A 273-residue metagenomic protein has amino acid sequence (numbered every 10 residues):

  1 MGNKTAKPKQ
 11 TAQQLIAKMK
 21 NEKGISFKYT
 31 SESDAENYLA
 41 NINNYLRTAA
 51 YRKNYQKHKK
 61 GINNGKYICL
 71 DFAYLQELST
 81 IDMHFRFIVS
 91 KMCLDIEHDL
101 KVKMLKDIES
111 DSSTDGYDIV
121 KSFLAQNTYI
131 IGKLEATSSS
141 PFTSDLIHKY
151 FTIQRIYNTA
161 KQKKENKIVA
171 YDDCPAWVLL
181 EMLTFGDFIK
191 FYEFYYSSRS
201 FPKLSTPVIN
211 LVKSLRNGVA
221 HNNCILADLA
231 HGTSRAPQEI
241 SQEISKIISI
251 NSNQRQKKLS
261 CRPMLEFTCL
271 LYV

Functional and structural regions predicted by a protein language model:
M1-S214, L226-V273: Extended intrinsically disordered or low-complexity regions, especially N/C-terminal cytosolic tails and loops, rather
N222: Acidic/aromatic/glycine-rich contiguous surface patches that form carbohydrate-binding/processing clefts and analogous
